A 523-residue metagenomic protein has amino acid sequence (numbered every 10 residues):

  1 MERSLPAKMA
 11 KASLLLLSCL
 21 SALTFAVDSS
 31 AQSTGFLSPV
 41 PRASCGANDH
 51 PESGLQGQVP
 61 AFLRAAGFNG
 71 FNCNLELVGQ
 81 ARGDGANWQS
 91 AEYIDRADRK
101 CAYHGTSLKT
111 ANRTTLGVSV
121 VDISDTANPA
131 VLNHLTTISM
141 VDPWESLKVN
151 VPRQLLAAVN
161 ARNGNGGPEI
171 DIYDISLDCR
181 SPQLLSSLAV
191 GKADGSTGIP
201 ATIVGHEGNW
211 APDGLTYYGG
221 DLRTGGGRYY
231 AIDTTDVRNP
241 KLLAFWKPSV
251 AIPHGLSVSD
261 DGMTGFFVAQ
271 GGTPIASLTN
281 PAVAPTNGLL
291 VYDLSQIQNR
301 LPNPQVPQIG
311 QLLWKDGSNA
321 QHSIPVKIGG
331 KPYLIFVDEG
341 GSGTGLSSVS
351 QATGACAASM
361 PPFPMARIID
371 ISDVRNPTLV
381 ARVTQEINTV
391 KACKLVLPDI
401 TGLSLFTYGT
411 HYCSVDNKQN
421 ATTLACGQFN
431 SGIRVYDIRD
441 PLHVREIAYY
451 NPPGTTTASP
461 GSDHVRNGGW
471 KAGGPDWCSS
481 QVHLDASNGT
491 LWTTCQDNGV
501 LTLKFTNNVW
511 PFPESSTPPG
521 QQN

Functional and structural regions predicted by a protein language model:
M1-M9: N-terminal secretory signal peptides that target proteins for export/translocation
E2-R3, F25, D122: Short intrinsically disordered, low-complexity coil segments enriched in acidic
A10-S13, Q89: Residue-level detector of intrinsically disordered/flexible regions characterized by low predicted structural confidence
S13-T24: Bacterial N-terminal signal peptides
A26-A31: Boundary at the C-terminal end of the N-terminal hydrophobic targeting segment
Q32-N523: Feature marking well-ordered beta-strand scaffolds used for ligand recognition
